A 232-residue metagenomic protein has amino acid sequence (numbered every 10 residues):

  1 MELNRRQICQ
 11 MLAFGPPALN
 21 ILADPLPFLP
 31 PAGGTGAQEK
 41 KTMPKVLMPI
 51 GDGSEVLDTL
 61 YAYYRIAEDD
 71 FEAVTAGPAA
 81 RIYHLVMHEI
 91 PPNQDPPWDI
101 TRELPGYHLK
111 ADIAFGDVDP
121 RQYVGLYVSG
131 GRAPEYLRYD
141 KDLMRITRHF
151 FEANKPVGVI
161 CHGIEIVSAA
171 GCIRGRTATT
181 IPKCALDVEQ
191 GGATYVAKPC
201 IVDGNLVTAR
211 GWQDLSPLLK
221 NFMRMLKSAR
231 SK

Functional and structural regions predicted by a protein language model:
L3-N4, C9-L19, D24-A153, I166-T177 (+1 more regions): Extended, subdomain-level signal for the structured scaffold at the beginning of enzyme domains
P156-G158: ADP-ribose/adenylate-binding Rossmann-like module
I160-G163: Short, thiol/selenol-centered motifs that function as redox-active sites or metal-ligating centers
I181: Active-site-adjacent substrate-recognition loops and nearby beta-strands within hydrolase catalytic domains
